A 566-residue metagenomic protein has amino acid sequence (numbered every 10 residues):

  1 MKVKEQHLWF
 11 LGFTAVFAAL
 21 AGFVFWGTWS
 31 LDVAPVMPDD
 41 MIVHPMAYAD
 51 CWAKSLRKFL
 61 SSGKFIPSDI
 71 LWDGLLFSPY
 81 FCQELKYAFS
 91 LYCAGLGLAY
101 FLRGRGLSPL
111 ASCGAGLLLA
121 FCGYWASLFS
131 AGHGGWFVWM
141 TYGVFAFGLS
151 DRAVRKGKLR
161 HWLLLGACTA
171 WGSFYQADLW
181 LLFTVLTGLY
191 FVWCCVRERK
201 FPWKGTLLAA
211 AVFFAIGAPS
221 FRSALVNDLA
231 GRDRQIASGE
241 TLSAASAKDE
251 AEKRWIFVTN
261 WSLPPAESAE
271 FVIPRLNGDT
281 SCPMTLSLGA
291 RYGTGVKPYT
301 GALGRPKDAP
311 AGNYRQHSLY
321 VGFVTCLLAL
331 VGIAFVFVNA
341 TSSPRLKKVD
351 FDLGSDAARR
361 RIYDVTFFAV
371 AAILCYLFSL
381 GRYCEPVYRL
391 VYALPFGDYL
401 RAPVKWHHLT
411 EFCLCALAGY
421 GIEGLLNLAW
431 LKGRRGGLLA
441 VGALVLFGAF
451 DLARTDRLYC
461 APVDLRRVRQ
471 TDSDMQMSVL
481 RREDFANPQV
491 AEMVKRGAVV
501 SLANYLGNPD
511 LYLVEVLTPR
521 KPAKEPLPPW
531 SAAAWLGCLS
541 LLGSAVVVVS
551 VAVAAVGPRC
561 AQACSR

Functional and structural regions predicted by a protein language model:
M1-W26, G205-V212, L327-L330, A334 (+4 more regions): Start-transfer (signal-anchor) and selected internal transmembrane alpha helices of multi-pass inner/ER membrane
W9-H44, V212-V226, L374-L377, F447-L452: Transmembrane signal-anchor helices characteristic of membrane glycosylation enzymes that use polyprenol
F17-G95, L117-M140, D249-V321, G381-G397 (+1 more regions): Membrane-interface coil-to-helix junctions
F17-L20, Y92-R105, P109-C195, G205-S223 (+1 more regions): Membrane-embedded helix bundles of polyisoprenyl
I42-H44, W125-F137, P306-L319, L374-L414 (+3 more regions): Membrane-helix boundary/interfacial segments in multi-pass membrane proteins
L96-Y100, V144-R152, T187-C195, T325-N339 (+4 more regions): Transmembrane alpha-helices and membrane-interface helical segments of multi-pass integral membrane enzymes
F183-F214, A224, Q235, I333-G354 (+2 more regions): Perimembrane helix-loop-helix junctions
F221-N227, G231-Q235, L428, K432-R566: Transmembrane helical bundles and short interhelical boundary loops of multi-pass, membrane-embedded
